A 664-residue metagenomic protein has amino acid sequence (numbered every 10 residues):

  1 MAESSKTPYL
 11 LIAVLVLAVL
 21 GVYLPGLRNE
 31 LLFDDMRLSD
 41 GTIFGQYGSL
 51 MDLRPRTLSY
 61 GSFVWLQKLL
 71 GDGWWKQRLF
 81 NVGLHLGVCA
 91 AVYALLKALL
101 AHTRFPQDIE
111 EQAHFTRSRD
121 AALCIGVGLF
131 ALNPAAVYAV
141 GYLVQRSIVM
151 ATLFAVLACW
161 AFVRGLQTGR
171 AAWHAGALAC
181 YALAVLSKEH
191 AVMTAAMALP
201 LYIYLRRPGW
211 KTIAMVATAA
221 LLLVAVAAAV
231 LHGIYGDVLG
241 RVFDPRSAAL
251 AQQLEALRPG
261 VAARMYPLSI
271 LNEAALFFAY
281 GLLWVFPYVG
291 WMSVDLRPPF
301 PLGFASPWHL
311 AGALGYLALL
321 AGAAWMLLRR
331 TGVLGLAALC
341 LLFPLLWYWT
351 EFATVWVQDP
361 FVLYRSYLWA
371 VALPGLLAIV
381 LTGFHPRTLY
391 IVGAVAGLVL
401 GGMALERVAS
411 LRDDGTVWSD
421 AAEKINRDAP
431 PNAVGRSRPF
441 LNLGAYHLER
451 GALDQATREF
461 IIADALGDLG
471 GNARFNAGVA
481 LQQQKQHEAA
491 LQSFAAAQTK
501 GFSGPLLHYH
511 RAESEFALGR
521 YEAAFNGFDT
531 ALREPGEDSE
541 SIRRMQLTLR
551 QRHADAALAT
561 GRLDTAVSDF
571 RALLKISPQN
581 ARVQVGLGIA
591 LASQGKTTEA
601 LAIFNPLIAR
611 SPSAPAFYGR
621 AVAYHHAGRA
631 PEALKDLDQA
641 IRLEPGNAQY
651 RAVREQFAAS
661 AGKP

Functional and structural regions predicted by a protein language model:
A2-Q483, S503-L506, H510, A517: Polytopic membrane enzymes that build or remodel cell-surface glycoconjugates and lipids
S306, S419-P664: C-terminal luminal/periplasmic domains and tails of membrane-associated envelope-modifying transferases
